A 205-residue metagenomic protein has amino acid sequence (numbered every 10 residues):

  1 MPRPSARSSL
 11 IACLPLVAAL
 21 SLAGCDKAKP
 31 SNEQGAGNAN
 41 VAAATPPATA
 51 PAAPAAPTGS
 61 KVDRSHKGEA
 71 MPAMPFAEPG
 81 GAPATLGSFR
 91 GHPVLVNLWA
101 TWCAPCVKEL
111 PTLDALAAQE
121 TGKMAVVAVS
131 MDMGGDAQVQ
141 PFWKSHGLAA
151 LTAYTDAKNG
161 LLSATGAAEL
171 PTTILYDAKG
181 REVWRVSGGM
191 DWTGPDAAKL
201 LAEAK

Functional and structural regions predicted by a protein language model:
M1-A73, K205: N-terminal targeting signals for export/organelle localization
D63-G68, A73-V94: A short beta-strand-turn-helix
G91-V94, G122-A125, A150: Loop/turn elements at helix/coil->beta-strand transitions in domains of secreted/extracellular proteins
H92-V94, L98-W102, E169, K179: Short pre-active-site segment immediately N-terminal to redox-active cysteine/selenocysteine motifs in thiol-based
V94-V96, V127-V129, I174: Conserved hydrophobic packing residues within short motifs/helices of P-loop NTPase cores of ABC-family ATPases
V107-H146, A157-S163: Structural microenvironment flanking redox-active thiols in thiol-disulfide oxidoreductases
P141-A150, T155-A204: Thiol/disulfide oxidoreductase modules built on the thioredoxin-like
